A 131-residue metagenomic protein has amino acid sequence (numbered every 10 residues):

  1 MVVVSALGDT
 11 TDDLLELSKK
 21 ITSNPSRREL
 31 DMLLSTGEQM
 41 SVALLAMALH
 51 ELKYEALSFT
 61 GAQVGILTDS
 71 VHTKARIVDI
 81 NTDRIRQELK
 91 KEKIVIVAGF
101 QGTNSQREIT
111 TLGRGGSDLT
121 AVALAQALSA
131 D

Functional and structural regions predicted by a protein language model:
M1-D131: Nucleotide/pyrophosphate-binding catalytic subdomain
